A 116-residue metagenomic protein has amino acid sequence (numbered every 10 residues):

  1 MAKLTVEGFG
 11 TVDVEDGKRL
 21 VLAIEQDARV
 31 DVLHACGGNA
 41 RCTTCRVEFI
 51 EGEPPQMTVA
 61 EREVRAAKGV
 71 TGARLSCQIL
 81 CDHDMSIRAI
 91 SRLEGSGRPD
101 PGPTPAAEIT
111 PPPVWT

Functional and structural regions predicted by a protein language model:
M1-T116: Signature of N-terminal electron-transfer/Fe-S-associated modules in redox systems
